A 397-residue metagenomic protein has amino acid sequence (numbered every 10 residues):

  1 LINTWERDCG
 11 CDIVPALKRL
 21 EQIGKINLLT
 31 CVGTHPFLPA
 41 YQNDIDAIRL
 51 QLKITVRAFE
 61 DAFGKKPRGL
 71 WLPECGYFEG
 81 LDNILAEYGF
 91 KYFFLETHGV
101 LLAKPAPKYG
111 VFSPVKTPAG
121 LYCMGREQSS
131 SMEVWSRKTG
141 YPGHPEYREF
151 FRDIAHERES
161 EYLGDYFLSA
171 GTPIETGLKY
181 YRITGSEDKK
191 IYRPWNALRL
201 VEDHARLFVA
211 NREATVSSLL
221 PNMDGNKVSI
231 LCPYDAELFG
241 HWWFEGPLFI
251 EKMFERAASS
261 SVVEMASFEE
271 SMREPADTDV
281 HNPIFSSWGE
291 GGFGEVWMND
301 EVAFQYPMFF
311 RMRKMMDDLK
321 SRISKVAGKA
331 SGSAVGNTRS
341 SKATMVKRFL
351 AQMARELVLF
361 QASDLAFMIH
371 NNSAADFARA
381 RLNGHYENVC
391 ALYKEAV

Functional and structural regions predicted by a protein language model:
L1-D8, T34-A47, K66-P73, W135 (+2 more regions): The substrate-binding groove and active-site-proximal loops of carbohydrate-active enzymes, especially glycoside
R7-V14, L50-T55: Aromatic- and glycine-enriched glycan-recognition loops and surfaces that form the carbohydrate-binding subsites
C9-L29, L220-P221: Acidic (Asp/Glu)-rich catalytic clusters
I23-G24, F63-K66, N222-V228: Short helix-terminating capping/connector loops at secondary-structure junctions
K25-T30, G69, K91-Y92, L121-C123 (+1 more regions): Structural preference for beta-strand elements that scaffold enzyme active sites
G33-P36, L72-C75, T97-V100, E127-S131 (+2 more regions): Active-site beta-loop-alpha junctions enriched in small/polar residues
K53-T55, E60-Y109, I230-E264: Catalytic domains of cell-wall/extracellular-matrix polysaccharide-remodeling enzymes, centered on de-N-acetylation
P105-V397: Active-site and substrate-binding clefts of carbohydrate-active enzymes
